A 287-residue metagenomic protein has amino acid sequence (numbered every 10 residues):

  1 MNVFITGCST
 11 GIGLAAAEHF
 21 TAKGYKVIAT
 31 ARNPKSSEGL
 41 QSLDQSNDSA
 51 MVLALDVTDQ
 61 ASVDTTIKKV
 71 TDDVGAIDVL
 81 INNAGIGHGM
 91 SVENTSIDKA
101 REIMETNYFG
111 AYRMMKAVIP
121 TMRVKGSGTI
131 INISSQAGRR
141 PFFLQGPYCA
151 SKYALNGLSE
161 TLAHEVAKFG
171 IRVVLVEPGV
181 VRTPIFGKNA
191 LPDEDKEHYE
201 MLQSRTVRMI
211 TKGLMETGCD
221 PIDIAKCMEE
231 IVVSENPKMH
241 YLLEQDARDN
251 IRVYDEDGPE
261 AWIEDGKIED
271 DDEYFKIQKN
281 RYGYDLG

Functional and structural regions predicted by a protein language model:
S9-T10: Conserved glycine-rich cofactor-binding loop
L55-T65, I97: The beta1-alpha1 cofactor-binding region of Rossmann-like NAD(H)/NADP(H)-dependent oxidoreductases
S91-V92, K99-R101: Substrate-binding pocket helix/loop in short-chain dehydrogenase/reductase
M115, S151-A154: Active-site helix of classical SDR
M115-K116, E160: A short, exposed helix-loop element centered on a Lys and neighboring polar residues
S135: Residue(s) in the substrate-gating loop at a strand-loop-helix junction that position the organic substrate next
K168-K238: SDR active-site lid
